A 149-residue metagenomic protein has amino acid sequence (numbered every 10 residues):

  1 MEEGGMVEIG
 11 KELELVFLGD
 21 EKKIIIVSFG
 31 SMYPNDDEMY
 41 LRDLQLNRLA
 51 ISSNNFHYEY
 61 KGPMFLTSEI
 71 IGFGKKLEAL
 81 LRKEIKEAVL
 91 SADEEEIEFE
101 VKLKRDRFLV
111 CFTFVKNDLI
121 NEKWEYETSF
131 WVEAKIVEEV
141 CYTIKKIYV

Functional and structural regions predicted by a protein language model:
M1-S53: Charge-rich, low-complexity N-terminal segments
K23-I25, S53-Y60, K116-W124: Short, surface-exposed beta-strand/loop "edge" segments at domain boundaries and coil↔beta transitions
D37-R82: Short, well-structured hydrophobic secondary-structure segments
M39-R48, A88-S91, E96-I120: Intrinsic, low-complexity N-terminal interaction/targeting segments
S53-N55, M64-L66, L103-R105, K116-D118 (+1 more regions): Beta-strand elements of well-folded, non-transmembrane domains
I71, E78, D106, K135-E138: Generic structural signal for well-ordered, non-transmembrane alpha-helical segments in soluble/cytosolic regions
E78-A88, K145-V149: Mixed-charge, Lys/Arg-enriched low-complexity segments
V115-V149: Mixed-charge, glycine-accented linear interaction segment located at domain edges/termini
